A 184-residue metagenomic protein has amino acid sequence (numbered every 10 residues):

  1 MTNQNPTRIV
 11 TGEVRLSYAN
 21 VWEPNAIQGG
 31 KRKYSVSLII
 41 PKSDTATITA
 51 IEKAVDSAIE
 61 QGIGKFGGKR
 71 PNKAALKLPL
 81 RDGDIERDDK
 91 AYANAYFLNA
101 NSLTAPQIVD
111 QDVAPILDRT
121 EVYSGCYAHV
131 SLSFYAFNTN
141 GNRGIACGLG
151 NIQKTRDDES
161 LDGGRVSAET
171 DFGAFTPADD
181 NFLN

Functional and structural regions predicted by a protein language model:
M1-F97: OB-fold ssDNA-binding interfaces and closely related basic DNA-contact patches used across DNA replication/repair
M1-T7, E159-N184: Acidic, gly/ser/pro-rich intrinsically disordered tails
G30-R32, K90-Y92, C126, G141-A146: A short, structural micro-pattern
I40-K42, F134-A136, R156: Beta-strand elements of well-folded, non-transmembrane domains
F97-Q111: Short, basic/aromatic beta-hairpin or loop at an interaction surface
V109-Y127, Y135-I145: Exposed beta-sheet edge/beta-hairpin loop segments within beta-rich domains
T139-E159: OB-fold/S1-family single-stranded nucleic acid-binding modules
